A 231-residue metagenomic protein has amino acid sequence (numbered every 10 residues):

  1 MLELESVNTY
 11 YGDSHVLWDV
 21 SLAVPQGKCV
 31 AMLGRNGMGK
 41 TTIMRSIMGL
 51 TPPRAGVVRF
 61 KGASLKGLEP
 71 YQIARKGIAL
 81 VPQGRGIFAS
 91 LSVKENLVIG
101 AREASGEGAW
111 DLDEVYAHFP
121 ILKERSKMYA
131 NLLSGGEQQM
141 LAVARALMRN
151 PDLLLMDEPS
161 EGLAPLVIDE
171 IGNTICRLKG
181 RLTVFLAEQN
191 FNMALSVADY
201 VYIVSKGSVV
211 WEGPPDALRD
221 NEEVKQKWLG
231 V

Functional and structural regions predicted by a protein language model:
L33-R35: The feature captures the beta-strand-to-loop junction immediately N-terminal to the Walker
M48: Helix-to-loop junction immediately C-terminal to a conserved catalytic motif
G56-L65, K76, G108-D111, A117: Conserved ABC transporter NBD signature motif
Y129-L133, E137: Conserved ABC ATPase signature
A146-L147: ABC ATPase C-loop
L154-E158: Catalytic Walker B motif of ABC-type/P-loop ATPase nucleotide-binding domains
I168-R181: Helical segment within the ABC ATPase nucleotide-binding domain
